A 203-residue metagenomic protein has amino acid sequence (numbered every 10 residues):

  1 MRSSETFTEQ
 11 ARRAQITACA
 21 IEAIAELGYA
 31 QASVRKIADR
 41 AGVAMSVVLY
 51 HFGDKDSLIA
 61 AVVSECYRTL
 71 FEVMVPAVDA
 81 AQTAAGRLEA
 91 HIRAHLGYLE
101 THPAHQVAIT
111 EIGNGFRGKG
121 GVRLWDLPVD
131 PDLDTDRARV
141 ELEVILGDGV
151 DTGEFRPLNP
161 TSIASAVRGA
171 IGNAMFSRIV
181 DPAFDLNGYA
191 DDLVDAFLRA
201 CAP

Functional and structural regions predicted by a protein language model:
M1, A94-G97, D136-T152, R156 (+1 more regions): C-terminal peripheral helix-coil segments that are non-catalytic and often amphipathic
M1-A11, E22: N-terminal intrinsically disordered/low-complexity leader segments
R12-I21, I37, V62-C66, L70 (+2 more regions): Generic hydrophobic, amphipathic alpha-helix propensity
Q15, A23-S57, A61: Helix-turn-helix
I16-I24, H95, F197: Short hydrophobic clusters on alpha-helical segments that form packing/core surfaces in small helical domains
V47-V48, A81-T83, A104-G120, D132-T135 (+2 more regions): Anionic, Ser/Thr-rich low-complexity intrinsically disordered regions
A61, V75-H105, I163-V167: Hydrophobic alpha-helical connector segments
F71, V75-P76, A108-T110, G118-T152 (+2 more regions): Amphipathic alpha-helical packing segments from all-alpha helical-bundle domains
